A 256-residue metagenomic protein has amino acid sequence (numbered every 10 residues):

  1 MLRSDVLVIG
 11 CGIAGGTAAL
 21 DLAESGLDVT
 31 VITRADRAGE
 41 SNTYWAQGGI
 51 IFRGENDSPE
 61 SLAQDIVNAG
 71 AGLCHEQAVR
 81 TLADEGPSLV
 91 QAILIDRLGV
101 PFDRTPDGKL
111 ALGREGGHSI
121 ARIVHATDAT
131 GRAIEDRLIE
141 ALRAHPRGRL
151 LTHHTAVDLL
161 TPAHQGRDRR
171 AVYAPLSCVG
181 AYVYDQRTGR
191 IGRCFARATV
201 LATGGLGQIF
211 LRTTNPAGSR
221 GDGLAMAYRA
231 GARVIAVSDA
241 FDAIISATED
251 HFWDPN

Functional and structural regions predicted by a protein language model:
M1-Q64, T127-N256: Residues forming the flavin
D57-I66, T105-E115: Short, compositionally biased low-complexity segments
E60-V67, R80, Q91, A121: Generic detector of well-ordered alpha-helical segments enriched in charged/polar residues, highlighting helical
A63-A71, H118, G204: A short small-residue
A69-L112: Rossmann-like flavin
G72-E76, K109-D136, G207-L211: Helix-loop-beta segment of a Rossmann-like dinucleotide-binding subdomain
T81, A92-L98, I120-H125, Q165-V172 (+1 more regions): Short, charged low-complexity intrinsically disordered segments located at boundaries of structured domains
F102, E115-H118, D158: Catalytic phosphate-handling regions of large nucleic-acid enzymes and associated NTPases
